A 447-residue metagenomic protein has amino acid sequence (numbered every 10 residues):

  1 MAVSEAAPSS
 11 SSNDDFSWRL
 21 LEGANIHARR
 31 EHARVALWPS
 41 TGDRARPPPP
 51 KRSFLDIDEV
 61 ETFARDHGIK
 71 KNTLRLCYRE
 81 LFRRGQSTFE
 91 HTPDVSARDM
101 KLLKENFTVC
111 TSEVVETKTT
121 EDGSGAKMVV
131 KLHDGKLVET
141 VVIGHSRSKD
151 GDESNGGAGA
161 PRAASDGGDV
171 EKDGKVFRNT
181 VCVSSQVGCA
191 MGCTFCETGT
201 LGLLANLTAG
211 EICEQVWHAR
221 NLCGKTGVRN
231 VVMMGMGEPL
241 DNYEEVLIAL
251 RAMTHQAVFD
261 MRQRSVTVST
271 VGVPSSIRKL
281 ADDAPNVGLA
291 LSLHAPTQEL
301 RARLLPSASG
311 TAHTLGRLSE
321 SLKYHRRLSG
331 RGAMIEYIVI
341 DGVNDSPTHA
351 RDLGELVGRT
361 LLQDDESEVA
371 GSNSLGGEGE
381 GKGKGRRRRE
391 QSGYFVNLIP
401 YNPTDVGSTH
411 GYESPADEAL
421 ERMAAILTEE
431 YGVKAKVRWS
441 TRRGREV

Functional and structural regions predicted by a protein language model:
A2-N179: Flexible, acidic/Gly-rich N-terminal and inter-domain linker regions that tether and position cofactor-handling modules
K70, Y78, D173, L203 (+4 more regions): Post-transit mature-domain signature of plant chloroplast proteins, especially small thylakoid membrane and lumen
T120, S184-S185, S269, S292: Short linear Ser/Thr-Pro motifs
T120-V129, G151, I277-R278, V343-D345 (+2 more regions): Short, solvent-exposed polar/charged micro-motifs at secondary-structure junctions
S148-A158, A163-D166, D173-H218: Canonical Radical SAM [4Fe-4S] cluster-binding loop centered on the CxxxCxxC motif and its immediate flanking residues
R220-L427: Conserved AdoMet/S-adenosylmethionine-binding subsite of the radical SAM
A424, T428-V447: C-terminal accessory regions of radical SAM enzymes
